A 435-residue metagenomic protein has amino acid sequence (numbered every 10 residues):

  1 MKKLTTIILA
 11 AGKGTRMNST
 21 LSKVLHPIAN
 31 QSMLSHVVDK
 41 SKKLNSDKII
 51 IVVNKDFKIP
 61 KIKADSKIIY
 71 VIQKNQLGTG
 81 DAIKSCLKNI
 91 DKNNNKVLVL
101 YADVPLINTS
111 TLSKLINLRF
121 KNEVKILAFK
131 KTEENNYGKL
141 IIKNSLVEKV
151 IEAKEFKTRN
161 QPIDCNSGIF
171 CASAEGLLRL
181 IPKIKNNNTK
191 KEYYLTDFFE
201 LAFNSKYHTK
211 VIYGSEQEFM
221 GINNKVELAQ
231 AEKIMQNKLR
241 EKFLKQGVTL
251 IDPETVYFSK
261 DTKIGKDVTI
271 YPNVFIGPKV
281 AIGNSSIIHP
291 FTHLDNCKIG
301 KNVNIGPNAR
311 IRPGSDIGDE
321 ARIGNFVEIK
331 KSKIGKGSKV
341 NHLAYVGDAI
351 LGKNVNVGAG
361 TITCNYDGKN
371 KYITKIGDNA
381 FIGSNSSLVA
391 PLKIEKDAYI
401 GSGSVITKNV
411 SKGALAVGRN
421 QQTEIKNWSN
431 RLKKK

Functional and structural regions predicted by a protein language model:
K2-K58, I68-L77, T109-L118: N-terminal glycine-rich phosphate-binding loop and ensuing alpha1 helix
K3, D47-I49, K96, E123 (+1 more regions): Residues at the starts of beta-strands that form the adenosine-phosphate
V24, K67-I69, L146, H208-K210 (+1 more regions): Conserved beta-strand segments of alpha/beta enzyme cores
I50-N54, A128, A416: Short internal beta-strands
K58-L146, S167, C171, R179-L180: Conserved beta-loop-beta/alpha segment of the NTase-like Rossmann-fold superfamily that binds/positions NTPs
E148-Q236, E241: Catalytic-core segments of class I nucleotidyltransferases/pyrophosphorylases that form NMP-activated intermediates
T249-G418, Q422-T423: Structural signal for interior beta-strand "rungs" in well-ordered beta-sheet cores of soluble enzyme domains
I425-K435: Short, charged, intrinsically disordered terminal tails
